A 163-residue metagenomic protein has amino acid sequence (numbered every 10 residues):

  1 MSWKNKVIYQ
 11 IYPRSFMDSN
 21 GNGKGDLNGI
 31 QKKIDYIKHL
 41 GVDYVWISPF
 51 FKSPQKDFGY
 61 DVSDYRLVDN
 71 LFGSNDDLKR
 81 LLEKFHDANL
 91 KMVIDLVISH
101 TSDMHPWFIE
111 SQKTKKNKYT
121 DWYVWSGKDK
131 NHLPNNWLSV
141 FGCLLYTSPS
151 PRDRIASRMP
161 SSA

Functional and structural regions predicted by a protein language model:
K6-Q10, Y44, K91-V93: Structural preference for beta-strand elements that scaffold enzyme active sites
I11, I37, I47, Y65 (+2 more regions): Conserved, mostly hydrophobic/aromatic
G25-Y36: Short, acidic/polar
H39-D77, S102: Aromatic-lined carbohydrate-binding/catalytic grooves of carbohydrate-active enzymes
D57-D64, T101-V140: Aromatic- and acidic-residue-enriched segments that line the glycan-binding/catalytic groove of carbohydrate-active
K84-T101: Hydrophobic or amphipathic alpha-helical targeting/insertion segments
Y146-D153: Conserved small/polar residues in nucleotide/adenosyl-binding loops
S157-A163: Hydrophobic alpha-helical segments, chiefly the membrane-spanning helices and signal/signal-anchor peptides
